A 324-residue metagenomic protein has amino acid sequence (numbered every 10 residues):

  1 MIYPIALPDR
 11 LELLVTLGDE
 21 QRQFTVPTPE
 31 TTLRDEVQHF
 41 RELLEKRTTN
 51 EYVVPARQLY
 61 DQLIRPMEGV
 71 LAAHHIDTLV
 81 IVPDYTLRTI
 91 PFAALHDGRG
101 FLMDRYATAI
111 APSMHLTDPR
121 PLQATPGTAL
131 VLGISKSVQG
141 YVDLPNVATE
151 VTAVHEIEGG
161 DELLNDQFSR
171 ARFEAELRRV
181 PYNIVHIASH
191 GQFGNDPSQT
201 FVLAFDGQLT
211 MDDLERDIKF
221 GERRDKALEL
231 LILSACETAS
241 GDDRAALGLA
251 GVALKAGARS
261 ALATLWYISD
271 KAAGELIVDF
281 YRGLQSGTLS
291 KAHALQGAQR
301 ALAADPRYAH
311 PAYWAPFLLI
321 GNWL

Functional and structural regions predicted by a protein language model:
M1-L7, L11-T16, Q21, I110-S113 (+2 more regions): Preference for extracellular/luminal or secreted protein segments
M1-R105, T117, P126: Domain-scale, conserved, charged regions that form catalytic cores and adjacent regulatory/interaction surfaces
I5, V82-Y85, L132-K136, I187-H190 (+6 more regions): Active-site-proximal beta-strand/loop segments in catalytic clefts of secreted hydrolases
L13, L79-I81, I90, L132 (+7 more regions): Residue-level detector of buried hydrophobic side-chain packing in well-ordered secondary-structure elements
G18-D19, E36, H74-H75, V82-I184 (+1 more regions): Catalytic-core domains of enzymes
I76, A273-L324: An often Trp-containing, charged/polar helix-loop segment at the C-terminal end of enzyme catalytic cores
P112-H115, P119, N183-D279: Catalytic cores of nucleophile-dependent amide-cleaving enzymes
